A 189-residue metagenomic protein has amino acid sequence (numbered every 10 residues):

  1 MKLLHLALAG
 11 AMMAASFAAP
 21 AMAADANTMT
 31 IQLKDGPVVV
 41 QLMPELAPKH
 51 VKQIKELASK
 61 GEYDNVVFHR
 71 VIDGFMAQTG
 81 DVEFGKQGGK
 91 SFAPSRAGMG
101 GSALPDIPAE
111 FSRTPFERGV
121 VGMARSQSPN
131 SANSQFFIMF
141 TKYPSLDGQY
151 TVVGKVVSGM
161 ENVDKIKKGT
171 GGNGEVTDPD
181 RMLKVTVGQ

Functional and structural regions predicted by a protein language model:
L3-L6, G10, S16-Q189: Cyclophilin-like peptidyl-prolyl cis-trans isomerases
